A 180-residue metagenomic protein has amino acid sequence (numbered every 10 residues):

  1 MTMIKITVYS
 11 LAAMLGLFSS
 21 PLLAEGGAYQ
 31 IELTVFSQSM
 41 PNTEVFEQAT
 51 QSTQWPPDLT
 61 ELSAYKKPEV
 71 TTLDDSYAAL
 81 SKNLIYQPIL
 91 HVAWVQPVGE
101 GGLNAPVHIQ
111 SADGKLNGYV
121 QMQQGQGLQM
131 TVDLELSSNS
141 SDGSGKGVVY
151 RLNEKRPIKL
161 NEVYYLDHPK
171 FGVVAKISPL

Functional and structural regions predicted by a protein language model:
M1-S10: Bacterial N-terminal signal peptides that target proteins for export
Y9-L11, P41, S138, L160 (+1 more regions): Residues in flexible loops and secondary-structure boundaries
S19-P21: N-terminal signal peptide c-region/cleavage motif recognized by signal peptidases
A24-P157: Extended, low-hydrophobicity segments enriched in charged/polar residues
G147-L180: C-terminal partner/receptor-binding element of secreted or periplasmic proteins
